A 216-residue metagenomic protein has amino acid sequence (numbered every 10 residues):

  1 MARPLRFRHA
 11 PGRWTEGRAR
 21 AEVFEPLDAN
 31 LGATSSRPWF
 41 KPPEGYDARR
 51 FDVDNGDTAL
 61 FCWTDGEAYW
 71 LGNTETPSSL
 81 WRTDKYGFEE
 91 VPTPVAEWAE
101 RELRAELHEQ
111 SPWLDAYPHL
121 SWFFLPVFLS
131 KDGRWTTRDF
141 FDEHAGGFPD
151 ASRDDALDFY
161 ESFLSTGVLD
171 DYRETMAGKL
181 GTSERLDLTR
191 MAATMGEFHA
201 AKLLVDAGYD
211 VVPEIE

Functional and structural regions predicted by a protein language model:
M1-G167, S183-A207: Nuclease-adjacent, charged terminal/linker segments that flank catalytic cores
L169-S183: Signature for HUH/AEP ssDNA processing cores
D210: Residue-level detector of anion-binding/catalytic polar loops
P213-E216: Short acidic loop-to-beta-strand element that houses the catalytic metal-binding Asp/Glu of nuclease active sites
